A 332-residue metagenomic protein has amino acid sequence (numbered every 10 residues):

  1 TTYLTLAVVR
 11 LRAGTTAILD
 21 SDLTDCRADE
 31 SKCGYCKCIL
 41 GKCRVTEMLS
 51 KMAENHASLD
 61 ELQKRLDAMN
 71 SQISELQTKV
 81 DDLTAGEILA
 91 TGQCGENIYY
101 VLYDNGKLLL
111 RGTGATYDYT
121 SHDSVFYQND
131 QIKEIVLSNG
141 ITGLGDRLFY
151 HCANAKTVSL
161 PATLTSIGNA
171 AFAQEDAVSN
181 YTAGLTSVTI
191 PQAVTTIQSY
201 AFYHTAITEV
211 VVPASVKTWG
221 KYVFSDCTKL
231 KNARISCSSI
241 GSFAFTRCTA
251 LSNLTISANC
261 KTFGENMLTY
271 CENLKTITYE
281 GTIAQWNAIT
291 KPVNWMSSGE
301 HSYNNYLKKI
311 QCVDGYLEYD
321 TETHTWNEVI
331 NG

Functional and structural regions predicted by a protein language model:
T1-E61: Beta-strand-rich solenoidal segments
T1-T2, A85-E87: N-terminal assembly/attachment segments of tailed bacteriophage virion structural proteins
C43, E47-A85: Extended alpha-helical stalk/coiled-coil segments
G86-K133, L137, W326-G332: N-terminal segments that cap or nucleate solenoid repeat domains
G106-T113, D130-G143, A153-S166, A177-T196 (+6 more regions): Structural signature of tandem-repeat unit edges
Y117-Q128, I167-Y181, G220, I240 (+1 more regions): Acidic/polar low-complexity surface segments
G145-L148, G168-A171, Q198-A201, G220-V223 (+2 more regions): Consensus positions within tandem repeat domains that build extended binding/scaffold surfaces
W286, K291-G332: Extracellular/surface-exposed low-complexity segments
